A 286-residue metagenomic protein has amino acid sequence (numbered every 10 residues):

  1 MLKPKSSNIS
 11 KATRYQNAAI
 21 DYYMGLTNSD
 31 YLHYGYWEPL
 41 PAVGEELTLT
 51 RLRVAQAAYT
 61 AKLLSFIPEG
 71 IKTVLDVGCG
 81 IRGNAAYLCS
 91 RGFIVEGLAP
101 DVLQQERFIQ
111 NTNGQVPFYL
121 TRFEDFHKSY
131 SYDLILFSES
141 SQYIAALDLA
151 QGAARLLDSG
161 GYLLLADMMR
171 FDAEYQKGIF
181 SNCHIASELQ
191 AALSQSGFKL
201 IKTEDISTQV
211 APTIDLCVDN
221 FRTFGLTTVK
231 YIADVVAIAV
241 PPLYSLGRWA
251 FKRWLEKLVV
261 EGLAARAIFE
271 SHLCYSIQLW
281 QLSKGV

Functional and structural regions predicted by a protein language model:
M1-V43: N-terminal, positively charged/glycine-rich alpha-helical extensions of SAM-dependent methyltransferases
R53-G70: Conserved alpha-helix/loop element of class I SAM-dependent methyltransferases that forms part of the SAM/SAH-binding
L75-D125: Class I SAM-dependent methyltransferase SAM/SAH-binding core
D125-I135: A short acidic, Gly/Pro-enriched loop at the edge of an enzyme's catalytic core that lines a small-molecule cofactor
L134-A146: A short SAM/SAH-binding and catalytic strip from SAM-dependent methyltransferases
L147-Y162: A short glycine-rich, Lys/Arg-flanked "PGG" loop and its adjoining helix->strand segment in the class I
K177-A267: Substrate-binding/catalytic lobe of Class I Rossmann-like enzymes that use SAM or dcSAM, i.e., the mid-to-C-terminal
